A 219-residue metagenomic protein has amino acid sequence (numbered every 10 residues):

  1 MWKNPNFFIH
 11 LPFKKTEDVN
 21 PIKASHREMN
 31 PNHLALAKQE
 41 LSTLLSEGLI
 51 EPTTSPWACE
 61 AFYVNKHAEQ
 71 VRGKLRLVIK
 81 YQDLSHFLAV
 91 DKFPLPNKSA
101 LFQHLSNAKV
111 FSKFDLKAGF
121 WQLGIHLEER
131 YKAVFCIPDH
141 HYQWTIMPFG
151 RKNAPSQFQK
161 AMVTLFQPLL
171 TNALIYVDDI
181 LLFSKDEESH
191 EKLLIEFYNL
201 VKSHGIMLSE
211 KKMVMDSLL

Functional and structural regions predicted by a protein language model:
M1-F93, H140, A173-D179, F183-K185 (+1 more regions): Reverse-transcribing Pol proteins
I9-F13, L44, A61, K80 (+9 more regions): Mobile genetic element proteins and their domesticated derivatives, centered on retroelements and DNA transposons
A35, S106-K109, F120, H141-N172: Conserved pre-motif C helix in the palm subdomain of viral-like polymerases
L49-P52, P155-E196, V201, M207: Active-site palm subdomain of RNA-directed nucleic acid polymerases
Q70-H86, L101-Q122: Conserved catalytic palm subdomain of right-hand nucleotidyl-transferase polymerases, strongest for RNA-directed enzymes
S85-K92, F120-K132: Cytochrome P450 core scaffold surrounding the K-helix E-X-X-R motif and the conserved "meander" helix-loop region
A89, T145, G205-L219: A conserved non-catalytic segment of reverse transcriptases and RNA-directed RNA polymerases corresponding to the late
D115, G150, L170-K185, K212-L219: Catalytic palm active-site di-aspartate
